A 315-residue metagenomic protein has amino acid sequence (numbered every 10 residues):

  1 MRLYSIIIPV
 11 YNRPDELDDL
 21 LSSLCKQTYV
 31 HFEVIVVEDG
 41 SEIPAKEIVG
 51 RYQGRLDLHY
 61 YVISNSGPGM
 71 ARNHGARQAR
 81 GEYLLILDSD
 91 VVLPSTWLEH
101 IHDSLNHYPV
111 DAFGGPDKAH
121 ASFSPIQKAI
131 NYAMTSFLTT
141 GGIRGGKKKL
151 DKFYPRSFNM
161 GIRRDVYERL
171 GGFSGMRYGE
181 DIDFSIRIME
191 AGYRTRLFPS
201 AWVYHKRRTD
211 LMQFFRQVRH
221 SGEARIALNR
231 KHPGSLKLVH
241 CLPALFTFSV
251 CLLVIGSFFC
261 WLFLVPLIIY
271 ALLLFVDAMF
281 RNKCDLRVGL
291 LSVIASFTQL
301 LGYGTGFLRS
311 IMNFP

Functional and structural regions predicted by a protein language model:
S22-H31: Short, acidic, metal-binding catalytic loop of nucleotide-sugar glycosyltransferases
S23, E38-E47, N65-S66, D88-P94: A conserved acidic beta->alpha catalytic loop
I43-P44, V91-S104, I186: Acidic donor-binding/catalytic loop of UDP-sugar-dependent glycosyltransferases, especially processive GT2
I63-A79, H100, L150, Y154-F158: Glycine-rich, basic loop-to-helix element that forms the pyrophosphate-binding segment of sugar-nucleotide handling
L84: Short aromatic/hydrophobic "clamp" motif used to bind/position activated sugar donors
S95-K128, A201-W202, K206: Conserved donor NDP-sugar-binding/catalytic core segment of glycosyltransferases
G115-A121, I130-F153, K231: Short, flexible, basic/aromatic active-site loop/helix in glycosyltransferases
S174-L236: Catalytic donor/gating beta->alpha subdomain of glycosyltransferases that bind UDP-sugars
